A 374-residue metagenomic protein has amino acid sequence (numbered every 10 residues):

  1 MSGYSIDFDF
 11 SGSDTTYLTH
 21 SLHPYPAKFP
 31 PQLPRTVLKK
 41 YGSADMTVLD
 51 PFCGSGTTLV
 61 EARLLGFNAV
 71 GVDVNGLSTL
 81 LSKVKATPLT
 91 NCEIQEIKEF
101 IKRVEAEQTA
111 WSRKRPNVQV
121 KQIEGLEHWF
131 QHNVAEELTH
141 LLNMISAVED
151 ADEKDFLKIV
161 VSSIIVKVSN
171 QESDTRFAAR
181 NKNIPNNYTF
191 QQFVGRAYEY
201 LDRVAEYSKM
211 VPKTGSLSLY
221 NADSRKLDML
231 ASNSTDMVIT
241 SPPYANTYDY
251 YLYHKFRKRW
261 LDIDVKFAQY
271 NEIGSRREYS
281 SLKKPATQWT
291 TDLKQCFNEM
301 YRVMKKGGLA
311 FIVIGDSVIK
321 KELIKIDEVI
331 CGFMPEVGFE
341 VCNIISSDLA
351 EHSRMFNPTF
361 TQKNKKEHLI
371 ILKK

Functional and structural regions predicted by a protein language model:
M1-A44: S-adenosyl-L-methionine
P34, M46-L65, A69-G76, S82 (+6 more regions): Conserved proline-anchored active-site loop of SAM-dependent methyltransferases that bridges a beta-strand
G76-V148, I263-Y279: Conserved phosphoryl-transfer catalytic core
A135-T240, A245-D249: SAM-dependent nucleic-acid methyltransferase catalytic core
M144, R276-E340: Conserved Class I SAM-dependent methyltransferase catalytic core
D228, Y244-E299, M304: SAM-dependent methyltransferase catalytic-core segment centered on the flexible catalytic loop and adjoining short
K305, P358-K374: Core SAM-dependent methyltransferase catalytic element
E340-A350: Conserved S-adenosyl-L-methionine
